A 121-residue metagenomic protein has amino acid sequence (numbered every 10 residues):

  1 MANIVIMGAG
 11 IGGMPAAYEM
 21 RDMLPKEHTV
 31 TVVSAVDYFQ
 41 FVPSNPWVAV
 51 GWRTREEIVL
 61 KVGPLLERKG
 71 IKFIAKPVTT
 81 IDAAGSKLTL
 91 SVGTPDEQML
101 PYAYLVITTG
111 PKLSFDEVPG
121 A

Functional and structural regions predicted by a protein language model:
A2-A75, G120-A121: Beta1-alpha1 glycine-rich phosphate/pyrophosphate-binding loop at the start of Rossmann-like nucleotide-binding domains
I71-A121: FAD-binding core/adjacent interface of flavoenzyme oxidoreductases
